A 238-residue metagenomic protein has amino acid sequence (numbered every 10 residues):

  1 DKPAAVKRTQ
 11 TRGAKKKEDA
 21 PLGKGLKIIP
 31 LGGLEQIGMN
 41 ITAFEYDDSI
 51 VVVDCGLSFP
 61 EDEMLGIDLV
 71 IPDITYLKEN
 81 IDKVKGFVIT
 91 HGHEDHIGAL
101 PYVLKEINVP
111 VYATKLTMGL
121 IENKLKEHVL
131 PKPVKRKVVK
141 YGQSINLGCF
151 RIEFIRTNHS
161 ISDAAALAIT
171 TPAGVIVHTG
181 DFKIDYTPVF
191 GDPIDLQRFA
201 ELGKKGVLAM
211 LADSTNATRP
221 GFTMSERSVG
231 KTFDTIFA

Functional and structural regions predicted by a protein language model:
D1-A5: Polybasic, lysine-enriched low-complexity intrinsically disordered terminal tails
K7-V88, H93-A238: His/Asp/Glu-rich metal-coordinating catalytic cores of metallo-dependent phosphodiesterases/hydrolases acting on
